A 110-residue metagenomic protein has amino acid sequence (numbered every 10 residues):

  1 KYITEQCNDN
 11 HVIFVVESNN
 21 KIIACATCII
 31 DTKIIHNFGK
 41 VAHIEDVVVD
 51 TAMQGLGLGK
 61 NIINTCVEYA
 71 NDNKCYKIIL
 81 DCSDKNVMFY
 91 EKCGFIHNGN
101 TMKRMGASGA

Functional and structural regions predicted by a protein language model:
K1-I13: Active-site rim helix/loop that mediates acceptor-substrate recognition in acyltransferases
V15, K21-I30, V48: Conserved beta-strand in the GNAT
T32-I44, Q54: A conserved beta-turn-beta hairpin within the catalytic core of GNAT-like acetyltransferases that forms part
V49, G55-E68: Conserved acetyl-CoA-binding loop-helix of GNAT-fold acetyltransferases
I63, A70-C82: Conserved GNAT acetyl-CoA-binding A-motif
I78-M88, K103-S108: Conserved beta-strand-loop-alpha-helix junction that forms the acyl-donor binding cleft
E91-T101: Conserved acetyl-CoA-binding loop of GNAT-fold acetyltransferases
